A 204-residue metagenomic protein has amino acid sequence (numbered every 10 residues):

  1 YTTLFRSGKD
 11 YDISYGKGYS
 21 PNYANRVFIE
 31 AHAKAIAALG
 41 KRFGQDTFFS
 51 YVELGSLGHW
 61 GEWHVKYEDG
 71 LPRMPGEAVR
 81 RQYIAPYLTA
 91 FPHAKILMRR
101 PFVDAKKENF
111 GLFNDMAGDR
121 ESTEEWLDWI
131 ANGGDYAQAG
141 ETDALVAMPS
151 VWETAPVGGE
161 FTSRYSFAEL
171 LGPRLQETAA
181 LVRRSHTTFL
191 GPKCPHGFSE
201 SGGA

Functional and structural regions predicted by a protein language model:
Y1-L4: Short, small-residue-biased leader/transition segments that mark boundaries at the very start of proteins
Y11-F28, A35-L71: Active-site groove signature of glycoside hydrolases
A24-V27, A31-A35, P75-V79, L170 (+1 more regions): Soluble or luminal CAZymes and related metallo-dependent hydrolases
I36-G40, R80-L88, L175, A179: Generic structural signal for well-ordered alpha-helices, preferentially at hydrophobic/aromatic core positions
F43-T47, L88-T89, L181-V182: Acidic (Asp/Glu)-rich catalytic clusters
F48-H59, R80-E108: Aromatic-lined carbohydrate-recognition surfaces of secreted/lumenal glycan-active proteins
L71-A94, A117-A131: Acidic, His- and aromatic-enriched active-site or binding-groove loops in soluble protein domains that engage sugars
P101-A105, L112-A204: Substrate-binding cleft of secreted/luminal carbohydrate-active enzymes
